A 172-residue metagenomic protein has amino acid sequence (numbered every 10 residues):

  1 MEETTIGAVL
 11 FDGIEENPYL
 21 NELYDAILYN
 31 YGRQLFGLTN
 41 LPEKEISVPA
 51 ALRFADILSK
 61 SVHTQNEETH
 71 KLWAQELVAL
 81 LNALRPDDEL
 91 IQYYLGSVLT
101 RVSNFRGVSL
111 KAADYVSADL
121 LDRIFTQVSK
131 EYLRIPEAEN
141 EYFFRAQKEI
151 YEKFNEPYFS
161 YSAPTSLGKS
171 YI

Functional and structural regions predicted by a protein language model:
M1-I172: N-terminal helicase ATP-binding lobe
